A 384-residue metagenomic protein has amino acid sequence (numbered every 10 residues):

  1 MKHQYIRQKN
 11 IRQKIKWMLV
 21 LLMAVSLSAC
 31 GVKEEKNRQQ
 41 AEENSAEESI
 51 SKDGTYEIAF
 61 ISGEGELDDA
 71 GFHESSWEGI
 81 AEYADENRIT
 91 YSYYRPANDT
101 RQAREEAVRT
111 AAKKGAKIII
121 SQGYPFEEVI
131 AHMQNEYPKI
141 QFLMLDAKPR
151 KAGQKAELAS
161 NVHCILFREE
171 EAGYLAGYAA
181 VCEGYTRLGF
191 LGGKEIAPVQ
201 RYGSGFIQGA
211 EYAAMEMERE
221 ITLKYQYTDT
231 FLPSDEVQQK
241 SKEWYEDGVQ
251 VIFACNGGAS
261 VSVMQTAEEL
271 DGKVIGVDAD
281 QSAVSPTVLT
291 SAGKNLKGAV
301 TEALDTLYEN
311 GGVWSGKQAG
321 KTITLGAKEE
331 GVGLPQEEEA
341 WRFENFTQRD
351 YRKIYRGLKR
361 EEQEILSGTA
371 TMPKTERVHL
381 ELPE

Functional and structural regions predicted by a protein language model:
M1-I6, K33-K36: N-terminal amphipathic/basic-hydrophobic helices that include classical n-h-c signal peptides and signal-anchor
H3-M18: Bacterial N-terminal signal peptides that target proteins for export
L21-A24: Short, linear, compositionally biased motifs with a strong N-terminal bias
S26-A29: C-terminal motif of bacterial Sec signal peptides marking the signal peptidase cleavage site
K33-E384: A residue-level marker of the well-folded mature domains of exported/periplasmic proteins
